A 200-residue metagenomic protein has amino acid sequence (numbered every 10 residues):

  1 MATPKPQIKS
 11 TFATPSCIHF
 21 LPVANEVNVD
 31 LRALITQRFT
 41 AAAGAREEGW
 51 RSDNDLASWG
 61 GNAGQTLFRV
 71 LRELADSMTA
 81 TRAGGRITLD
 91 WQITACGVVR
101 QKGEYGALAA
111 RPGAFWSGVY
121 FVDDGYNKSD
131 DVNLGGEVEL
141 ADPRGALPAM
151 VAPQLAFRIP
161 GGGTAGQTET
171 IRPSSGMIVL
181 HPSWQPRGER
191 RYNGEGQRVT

Functional and structural regions predicted by a protein language model:
A2-G85, Y105: Non-heme Fe(II)/2-oxoglutarate
T11, I87-L89, A110-A114, V132 (+1 more regions): A generic structural micro-feature
V70-S77, Q167-S174, R187: Hydrophobic, well-ordered secondary-structure segments that either form specific early membrane-associated helices used
G84-A95: A short coil-to-beta-strand element that immediately follows conserved catalytic motifs
C96-I178: Catalytic core of non-heme Fe(II) oxygenases with the double-stranded beta-helix
G106-A109, R187-E195: Short beta-strand His + acidic residue motifs that chelate non-heme Fe in jelly-roll/DSBH and cupin folds
S117-Y120, G196-T200: A short hydrophobic beta-strand segment most commonly corresponding to one strand of the jelly-roll/cupin
L180-Q185: Short, proline-centered helix/strand-breaking motifs
